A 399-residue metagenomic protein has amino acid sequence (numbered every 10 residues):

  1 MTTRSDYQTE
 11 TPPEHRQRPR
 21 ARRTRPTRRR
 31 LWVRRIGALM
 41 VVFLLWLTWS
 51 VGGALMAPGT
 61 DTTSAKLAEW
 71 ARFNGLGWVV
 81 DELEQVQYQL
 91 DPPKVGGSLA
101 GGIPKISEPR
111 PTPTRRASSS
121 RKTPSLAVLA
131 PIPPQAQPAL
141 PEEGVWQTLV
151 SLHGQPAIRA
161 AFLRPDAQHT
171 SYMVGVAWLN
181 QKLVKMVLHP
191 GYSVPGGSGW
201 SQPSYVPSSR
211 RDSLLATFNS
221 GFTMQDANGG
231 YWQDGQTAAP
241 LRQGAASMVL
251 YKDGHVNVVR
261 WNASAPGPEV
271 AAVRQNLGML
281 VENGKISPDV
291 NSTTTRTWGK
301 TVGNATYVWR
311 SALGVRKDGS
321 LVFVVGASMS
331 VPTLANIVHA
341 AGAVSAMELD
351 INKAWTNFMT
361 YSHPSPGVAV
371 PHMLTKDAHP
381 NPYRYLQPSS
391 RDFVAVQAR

Functional and structural regions predicted by a protein language model:
M1-L31: Terminal targeting segments of Actinobacterial cell-envelope proteins
V33-V51: Hydrophobic membrane-insertion alpha-helices, especially the h-region of bacterial N-terminal signal peptides
W46-G59, S64-A239: Zymogen propeptides
A167-S171, A239-R242, N304-T306, L386-P388: A short catalytic or substrate-binding loop motif that flags glycine-/basic-rich loops and adjacent residues that bind
Y172-V174, R310, S389-F393: Short hydrophobic/aromatic beta-strand or adjacent loop that forms the aromatic wall/cage of a ligand/substrate-binding
W178-L183, L188-A340: Aspartyl protease catalytic domain
V322-V324, P332-H363, L374-K376: C-terminal soluble interaction/assembly domains
V368-R399: Low-complexity, Gly/Ser/Thr/Pro-rich intrinsically disordered linker/tail segments
